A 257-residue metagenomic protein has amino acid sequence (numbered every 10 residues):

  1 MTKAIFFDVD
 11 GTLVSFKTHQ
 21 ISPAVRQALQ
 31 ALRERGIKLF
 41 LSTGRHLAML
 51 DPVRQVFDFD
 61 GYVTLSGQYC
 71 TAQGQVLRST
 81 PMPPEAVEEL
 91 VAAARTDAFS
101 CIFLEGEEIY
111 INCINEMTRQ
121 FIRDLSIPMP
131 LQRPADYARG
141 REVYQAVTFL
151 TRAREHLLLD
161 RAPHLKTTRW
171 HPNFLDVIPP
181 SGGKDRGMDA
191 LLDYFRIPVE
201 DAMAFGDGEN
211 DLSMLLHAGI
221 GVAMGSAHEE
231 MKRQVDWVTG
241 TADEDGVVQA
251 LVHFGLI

Functional and structural regions predicted by a protein language model:
K3-K17: Asp-based phosphoryl-transfer active-site loop
F16, P23-T118: Active-site phosphate-binding/coordination module
T18-I37, T80-A86, P128-M129, G182-D193 (+2 more regions): Short, acidic loop-to-helix structural element flanking the phosphoryl-transfer center in phosphate-processing enzymes
L32, T43, A146, M188 (+3 more regions): Residue-level signal for inorganic ion chemistry
A48-P52, L157, G187, S213-M214 (+2 more regions): Phosphate- and divalent-cation-binding pockets in alpha/beta enzyme and binding domains that engage nucleotide-derived
F57-D58, S66, R161-H164, H217-A218 (+1 more regions): Short, structured coil segments at secondary-structure junctions
A93, D97-H217, S226: Conserved acidic, metal-coordinating active-site core of Asp-based, Mg2+-dependent phosphoryl-transfer enzymes
H217, V222-I257: Asp-based, Mg2+/Mn2+-dependent phosphohydrolase catalytic module
